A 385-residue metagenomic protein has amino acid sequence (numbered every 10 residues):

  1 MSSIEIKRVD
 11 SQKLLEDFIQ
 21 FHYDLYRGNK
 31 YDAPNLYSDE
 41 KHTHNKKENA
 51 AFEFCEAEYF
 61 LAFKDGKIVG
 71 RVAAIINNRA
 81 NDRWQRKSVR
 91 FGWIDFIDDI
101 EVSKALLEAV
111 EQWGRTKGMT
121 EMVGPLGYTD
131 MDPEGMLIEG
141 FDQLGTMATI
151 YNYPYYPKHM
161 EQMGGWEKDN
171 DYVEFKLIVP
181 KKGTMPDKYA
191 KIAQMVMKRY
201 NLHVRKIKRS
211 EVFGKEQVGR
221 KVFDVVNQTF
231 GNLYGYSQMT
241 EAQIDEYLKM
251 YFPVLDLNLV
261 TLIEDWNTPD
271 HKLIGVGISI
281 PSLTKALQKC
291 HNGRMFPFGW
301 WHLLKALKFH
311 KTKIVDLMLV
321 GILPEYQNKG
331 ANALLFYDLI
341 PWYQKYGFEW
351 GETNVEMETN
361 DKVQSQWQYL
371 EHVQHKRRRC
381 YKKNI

Functional and structural regions predicted by a protein language model:
M1-Y31: Generic start-of-chain signal for non-secretory N-termini
S2-I4, I150-L233: Acyltransferase donor/substrate-recognition loop-hinge adjacent to the catalytic core
L15, N78-N81, D130-D132, K182-T184 (+4 more regions): Flexible loop/turn segments at secondary-structure boundaries
H22-K64, V72-D82, R209, E216-V320: A conserved beta-strand-loop-helix scaffold within acyl/acetyltransferase catalytic domains
R83-G165, H291-Y369: Acyl-donor binding region in acyl/amide transferases
V123, K176, L262, I278 (+1 more regions): Short beta-strand segments
Y369-C380: A structural motif corresponding to the C-terminal lobe/cap of the Radical SAM core domain
